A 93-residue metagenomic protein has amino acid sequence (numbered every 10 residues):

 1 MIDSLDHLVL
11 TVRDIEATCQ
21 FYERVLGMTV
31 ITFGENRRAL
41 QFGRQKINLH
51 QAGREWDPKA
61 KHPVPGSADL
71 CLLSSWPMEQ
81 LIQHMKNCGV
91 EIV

Functional and structural regions predicted by a protein language model:
M1-I2, K61-V64: Short, flexible turn/loop "capping" segments at secondary-structure junctions
L5-H7, P65-D69: Short, solvent-exposed beta-strand edge segments and adjacent coil->beta transition regions
V9-G53: Core segments of cupin and vicinal oxygen chelate
R13-E16, L70-V93: Vicinal oxygen chelate
G27-R38, S67-I82: Generic detector of contiguous secondary-structure segments
Q41-G43, V64, K86: A short, polar/charged loop/turn motif at coil->beta-strand junctions and beta-hairpin connectors
R54-K59: A short, acidic/glycine-rich surface segment
